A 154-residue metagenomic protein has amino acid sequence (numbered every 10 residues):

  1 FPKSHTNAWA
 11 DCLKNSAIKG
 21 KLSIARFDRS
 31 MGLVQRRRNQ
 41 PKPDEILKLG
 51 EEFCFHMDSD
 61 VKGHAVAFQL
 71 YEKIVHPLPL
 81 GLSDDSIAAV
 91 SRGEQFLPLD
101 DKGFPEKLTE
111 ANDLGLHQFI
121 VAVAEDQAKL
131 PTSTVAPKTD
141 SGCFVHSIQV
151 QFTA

Functional and structural regions predicted by a protein language model:
F1-A154: Secretory-pathway glycoprotein ectodomains that are cysteine- and/or Ser/Thr/Pro-rich
